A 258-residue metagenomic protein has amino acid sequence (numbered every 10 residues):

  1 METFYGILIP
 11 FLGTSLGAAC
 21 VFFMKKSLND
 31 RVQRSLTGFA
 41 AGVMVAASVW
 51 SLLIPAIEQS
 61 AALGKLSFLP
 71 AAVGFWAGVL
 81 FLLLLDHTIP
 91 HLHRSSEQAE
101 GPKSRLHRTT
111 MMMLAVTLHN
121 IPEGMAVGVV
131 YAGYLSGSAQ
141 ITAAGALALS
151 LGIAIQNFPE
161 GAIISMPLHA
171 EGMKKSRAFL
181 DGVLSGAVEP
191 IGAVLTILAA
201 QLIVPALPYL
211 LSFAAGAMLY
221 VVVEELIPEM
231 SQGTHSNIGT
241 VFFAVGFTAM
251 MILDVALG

Functional and structural regions predicted by a protein language model:
M1-G258: Intrinsically disordered, metal-sensing/regulatory segments
